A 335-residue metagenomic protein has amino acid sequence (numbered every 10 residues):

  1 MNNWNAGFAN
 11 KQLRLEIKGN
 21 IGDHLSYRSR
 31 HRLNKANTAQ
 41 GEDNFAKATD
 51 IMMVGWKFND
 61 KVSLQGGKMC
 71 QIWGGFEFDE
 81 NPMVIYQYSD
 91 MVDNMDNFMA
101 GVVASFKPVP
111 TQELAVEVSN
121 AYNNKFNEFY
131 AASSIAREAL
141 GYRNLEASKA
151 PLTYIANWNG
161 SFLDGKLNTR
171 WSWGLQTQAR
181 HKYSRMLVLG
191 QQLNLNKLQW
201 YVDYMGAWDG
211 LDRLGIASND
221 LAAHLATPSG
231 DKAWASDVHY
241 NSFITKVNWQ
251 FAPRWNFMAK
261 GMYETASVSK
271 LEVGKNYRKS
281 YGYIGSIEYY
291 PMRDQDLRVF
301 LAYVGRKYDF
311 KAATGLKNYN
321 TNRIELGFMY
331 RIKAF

Functional and structural regions predicted by a protein language model:
M1-N124, G160-S161: Outer membrane beta-barrel
M1-N3, H24, S29, N34-T38 (+4 more regions): Primarily recognizes Gram-negative and organellar outer-membrane beta-barrels
N2-N3, G41-E42, L163-F335: Outer-membrane beta-barrel pore domains
K11, A48, D60, F98 (+5 more regions): Exposed loop/turn and edge beta-strand positions of beta-sandwich/beta-sheet ligand-binding modules
L13-L15, M52, V102, Y154-W158 (+4 more regions): Membrane-embedded beta-strands of outer-membrane beta-barrel proteins, especially the hydrophobic/small aromatic
D79-E80, D90-D93, L145-A147, G215-A217 (+1 more regions): Extracellular/periplasm-exposed beta-strand and loop segments of Gram-negative cell-envelope proteins, dominated by
V84, M91-D96, S134, L198-Y201 (+1 more regions): Short, surface-exposed, polar/charged, turn-prone segments marking secondary-structure boundaries
M91-Q176: Aromatic- and glycine-enriched pocket-lining scaffold segments that form the walls of small-molecule binding clefts
